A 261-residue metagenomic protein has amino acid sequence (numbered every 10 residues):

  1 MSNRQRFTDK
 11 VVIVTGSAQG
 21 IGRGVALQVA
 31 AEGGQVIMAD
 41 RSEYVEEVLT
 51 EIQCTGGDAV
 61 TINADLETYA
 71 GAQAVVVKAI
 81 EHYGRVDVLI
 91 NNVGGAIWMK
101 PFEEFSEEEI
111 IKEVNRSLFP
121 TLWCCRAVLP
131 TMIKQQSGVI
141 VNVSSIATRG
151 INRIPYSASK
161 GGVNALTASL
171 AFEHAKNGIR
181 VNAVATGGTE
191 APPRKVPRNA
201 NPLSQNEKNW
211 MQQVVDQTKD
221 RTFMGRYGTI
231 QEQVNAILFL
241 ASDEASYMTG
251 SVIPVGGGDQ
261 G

Functional and structural regions predicted by a protein language model:
S2-R4, A96-M99, R226, I237-L238 (+1 more regions): Short C-terminal tail/terminal secondary-structure segment of NAD(P)H-dependent dehydrogenase/reductase domains
Q5-I37: Canonical Rossmann dinucleotide-binding motif of NAD(H)/NADP(H)-dependent dehydrogenases/reductases, specifically
N63-V75, E107, Q231-E232: The beta1-alpha1 cofactor-binding region of Rossmann-like NAD(H)/NADP(H)-dependent oxidoreductases
K100-F102, S106-V114, S204, V214 (+1 more regions): Substrate-binding pocket helix/loop in short-chain dehydrogenase/reductase
E103-L122, S137, V141, V163 (+1 more regions): Catalytic Tyr-X3-Lys loop
C125, S159: Active-site helix of classical SDR
P130, F172-K176, S246: Alpha-helical segment proximal to the catalytic Tyr-Lys
K176, G188-R221: A glycine/serine/threonine-rich, flexible loop-to-helix segment that serves as the NAD(P) cofactor-binding "lid"
